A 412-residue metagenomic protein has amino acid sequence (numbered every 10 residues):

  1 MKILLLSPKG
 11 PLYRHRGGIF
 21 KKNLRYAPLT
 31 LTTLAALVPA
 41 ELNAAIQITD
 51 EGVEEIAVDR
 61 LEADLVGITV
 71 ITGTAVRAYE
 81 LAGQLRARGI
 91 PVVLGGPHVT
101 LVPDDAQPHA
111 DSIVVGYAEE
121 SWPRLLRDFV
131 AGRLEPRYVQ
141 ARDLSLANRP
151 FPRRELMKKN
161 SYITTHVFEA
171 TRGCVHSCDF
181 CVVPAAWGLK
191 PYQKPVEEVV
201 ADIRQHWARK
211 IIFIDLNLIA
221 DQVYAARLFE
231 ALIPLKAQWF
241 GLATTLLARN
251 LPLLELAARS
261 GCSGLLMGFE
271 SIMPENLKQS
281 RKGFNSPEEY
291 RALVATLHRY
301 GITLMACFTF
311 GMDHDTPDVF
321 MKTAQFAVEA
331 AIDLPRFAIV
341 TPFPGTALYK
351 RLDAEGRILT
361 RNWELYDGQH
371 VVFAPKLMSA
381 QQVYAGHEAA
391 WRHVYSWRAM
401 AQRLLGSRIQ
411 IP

Functional and structural regions predicted by a protein language model:
M1-H206: Acidic, low-complexity intrinsically disordered segments
K2-R16, D318-M321, V328-D333, P344-P412: C-terminal accessory regions of radical SAM enzymes
L5, I68, V115, F213-D215 (+2 more regions): Conserved beta-strand positions
L34-A45, L293-L304, A330, H393-W397: A structural motif corresponding to the C-terminal end of an alpha-helix and its immediate exit/capping segment
I48-G52, T69, N217, A243 (+3 more regions): Residue-level recognition of beta-strand->loop/alpha-helix junctions
P103-P108, L253, H314-E329: Catalytic cores of alpha/beta
F151-M305, M312, K322-Q325: Radical SAM [4Fe-4S] cluster-binding motif and immediate context
